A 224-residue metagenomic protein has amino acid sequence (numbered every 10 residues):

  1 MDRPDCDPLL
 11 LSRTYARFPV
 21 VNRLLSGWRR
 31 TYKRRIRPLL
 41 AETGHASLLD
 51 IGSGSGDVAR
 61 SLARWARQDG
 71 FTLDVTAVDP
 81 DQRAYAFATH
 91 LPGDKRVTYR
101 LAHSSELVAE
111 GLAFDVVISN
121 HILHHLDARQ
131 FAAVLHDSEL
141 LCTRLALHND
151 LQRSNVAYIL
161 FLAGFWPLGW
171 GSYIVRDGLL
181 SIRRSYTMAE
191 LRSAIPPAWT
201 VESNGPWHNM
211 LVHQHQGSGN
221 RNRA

Functional and structural regions predicted by a protein language model:
P8-K33: Class I SAM-dependent methyltransferase Rossmann-like catalytic core, especially the SAM/SAH-binding loop
L49, S55-D57, L62-E106: Class I SAM-dependent methyltransferase SAM/SAH-binding core
I118: A conserved beta-strand element that flanks and buttresses the S-adenosyl-L-methionine
I122: Hydrophobic adenine-recognition pocket in adenosine-nucleotide-binding enzymes
L126-D137: A short, conserved alpha-helix within the catalytic core of class I
T143-L151: Conserved beta-strand signature within the Rossmann-like core of class I S-adenosyl-L-methionine
L151-A194: C-terminal alpha-helical "lid/dimerization" subdomain adjacent to the S-adenosyl-L-methionine
R184, M188-G217: Conserved Class I S-adenosyl-L-methionine
